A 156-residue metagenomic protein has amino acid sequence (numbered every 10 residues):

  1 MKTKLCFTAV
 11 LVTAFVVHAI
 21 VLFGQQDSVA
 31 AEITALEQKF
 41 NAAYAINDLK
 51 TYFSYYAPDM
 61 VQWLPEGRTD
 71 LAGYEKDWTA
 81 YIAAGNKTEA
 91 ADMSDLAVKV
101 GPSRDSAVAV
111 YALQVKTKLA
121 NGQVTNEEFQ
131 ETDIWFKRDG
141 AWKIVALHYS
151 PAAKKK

Functional and structural regions predicted by a protein language model:
M1-V10: Bacterial N-terminal signal peptides that target proteins for export
A9-V21: Bacterial N-terminal signal peptides
I20-P58, K155-K156: Short, low-complexity N-terminal intrinsically disordered segments enriched in polar/charged residues
A31-T34, L49-A112, T125-E127: A solvent-exposed, acidic/Ser-Thr-rich amphipathic alpha-helical stretch
Y56, L113-V115, H148-P151: Short beta-strand segments enriched in hydrophobic/aromatic residues within well-folded beta-rich domains
N86, V115-T125, A153: Short, cysteine-centered beta-strand-loop-beta hairpins and adjacent loop/turn segments enriched in charged/polar
E128-K155: Short beta-strand edge/turn micro-motifs at domain boundaries
